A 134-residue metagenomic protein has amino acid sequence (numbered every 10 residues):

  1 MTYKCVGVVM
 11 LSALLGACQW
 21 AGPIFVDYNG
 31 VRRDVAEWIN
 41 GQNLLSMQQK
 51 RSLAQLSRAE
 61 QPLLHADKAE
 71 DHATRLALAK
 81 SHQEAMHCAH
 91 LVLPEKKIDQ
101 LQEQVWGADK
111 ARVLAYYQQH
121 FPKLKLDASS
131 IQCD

Functional and structural regions predicted by a protein language model:
M1-C18: Sec-dependent bacterial lipoprotein signal peptides
T2, C18-D134: Calcium-binding acidic motifs and repeat modules
